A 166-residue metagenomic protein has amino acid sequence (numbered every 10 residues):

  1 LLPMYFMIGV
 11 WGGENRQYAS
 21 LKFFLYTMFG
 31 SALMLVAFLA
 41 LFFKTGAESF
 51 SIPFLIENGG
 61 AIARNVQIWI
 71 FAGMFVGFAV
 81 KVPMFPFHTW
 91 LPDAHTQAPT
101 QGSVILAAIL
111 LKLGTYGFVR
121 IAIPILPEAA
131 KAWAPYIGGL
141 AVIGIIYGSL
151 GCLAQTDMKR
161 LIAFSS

Functional and structural regions predicted by a protein language model:
L2-S166: Hydrophobic transmembrane alpha-helices and their helix-loop junctions in integral membrane proteins
